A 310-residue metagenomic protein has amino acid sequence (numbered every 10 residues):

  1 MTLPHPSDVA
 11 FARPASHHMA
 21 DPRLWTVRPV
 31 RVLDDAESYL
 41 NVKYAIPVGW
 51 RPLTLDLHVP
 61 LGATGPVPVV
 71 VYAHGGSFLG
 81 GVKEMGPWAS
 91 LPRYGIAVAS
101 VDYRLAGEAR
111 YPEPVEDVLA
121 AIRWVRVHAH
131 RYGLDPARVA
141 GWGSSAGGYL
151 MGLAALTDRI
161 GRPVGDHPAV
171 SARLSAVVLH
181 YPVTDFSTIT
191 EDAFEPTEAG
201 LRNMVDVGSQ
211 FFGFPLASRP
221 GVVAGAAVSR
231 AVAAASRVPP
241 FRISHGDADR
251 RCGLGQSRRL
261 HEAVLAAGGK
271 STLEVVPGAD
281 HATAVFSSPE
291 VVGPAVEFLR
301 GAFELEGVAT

Functional and structural regions predicted by a protein language model:
M1-T310: Alpha/beta-hydrolase superfamily serine-hydrolase fold, recognizing
